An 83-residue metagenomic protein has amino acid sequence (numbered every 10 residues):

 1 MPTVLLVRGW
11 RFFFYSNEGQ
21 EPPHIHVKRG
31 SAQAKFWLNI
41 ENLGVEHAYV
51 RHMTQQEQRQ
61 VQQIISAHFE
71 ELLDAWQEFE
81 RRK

Functional and structural regions predicted by a protein language model:
M1-P23: Short, charged/polar N-terminal "headpieces" of proteins
P2, F12, K28, Q58 (+1 more regions): Functionally constrained cores in energy, signaling, and assembly domains
N17-Q55: A short, structured beta-strand/loop element
M53-K83: C-terminal structural segments of small proteins and small subunits
